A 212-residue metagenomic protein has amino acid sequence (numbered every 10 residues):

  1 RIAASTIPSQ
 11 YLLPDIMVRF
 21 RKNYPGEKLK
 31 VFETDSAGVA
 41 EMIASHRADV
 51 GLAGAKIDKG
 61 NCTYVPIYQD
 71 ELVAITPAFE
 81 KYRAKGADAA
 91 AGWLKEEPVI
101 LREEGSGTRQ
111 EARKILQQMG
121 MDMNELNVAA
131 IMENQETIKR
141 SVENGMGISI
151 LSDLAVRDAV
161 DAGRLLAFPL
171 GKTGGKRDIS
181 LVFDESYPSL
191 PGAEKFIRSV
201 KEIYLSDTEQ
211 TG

Functional and structural regions predicted by a protein language model:
R1-A3, G51, I75, I100 (+2 more regions): Short, well-ordered beta-strand segments
R1-G60: Central regulatory/effector-binding core of bacterial HTH transcription factors
I2, M42-A44, L94, A112 (+2 more regions): Hydrophobic residues within well-ordered alpha-helices
L12, L166-E209: A late-sequence structural motif
D35-A48, A53, Q117, M121-A167: Hydrophobic hinge/microswitch elements
T63-V73, N127, D161-G175: Short beta-strand->loop
Y64-E104: Flexible hinge/capping segments at coil-to-helix
R83, P98-G120, S189-L190, I197 (+1 more regions): Secondary-structure junction motif
